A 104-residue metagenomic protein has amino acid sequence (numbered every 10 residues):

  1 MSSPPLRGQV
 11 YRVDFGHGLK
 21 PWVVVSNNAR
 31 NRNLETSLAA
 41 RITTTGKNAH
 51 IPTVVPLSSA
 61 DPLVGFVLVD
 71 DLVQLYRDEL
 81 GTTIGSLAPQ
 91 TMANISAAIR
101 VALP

Functional and structural regions predicted by a protein language model:
M1-P104: Conserved functional hotspots at enzyme active or ligand-binding sites that engage polyanionic ligands
